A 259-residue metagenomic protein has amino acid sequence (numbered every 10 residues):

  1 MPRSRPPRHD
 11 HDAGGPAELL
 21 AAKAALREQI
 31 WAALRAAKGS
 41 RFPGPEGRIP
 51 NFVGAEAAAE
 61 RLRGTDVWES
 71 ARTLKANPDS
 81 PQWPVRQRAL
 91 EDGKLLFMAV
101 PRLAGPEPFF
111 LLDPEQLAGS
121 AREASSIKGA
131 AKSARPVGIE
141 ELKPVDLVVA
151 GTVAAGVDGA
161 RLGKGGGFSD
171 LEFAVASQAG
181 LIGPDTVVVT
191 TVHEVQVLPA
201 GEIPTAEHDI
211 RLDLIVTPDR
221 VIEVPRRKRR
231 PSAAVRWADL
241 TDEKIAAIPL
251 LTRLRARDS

Functional and structural regions predicted by a protein language model:
P2-E46, G64-T65, D92-L95, P106-S259: Surface-exposed, charge/polar-rich loops and edge strands
E18, A22, P50, G54 (+1 more regions): Short, contiguous, pocket-lining structural segments that sit at or immediately flank catalytic/ligand-binding sites
P50-E69, P81-P84: A short, well-structured juxtamembrane/interface segment
E69-S70, E91: Short, surface-exposed loop and linker segments with low hydrophobicity and enrichment for Pro/Ser/Thr
T73: Phosphate-centric recognition/catalysis
A76-L90, K94-L96, R102: Extended, H/D-rich, highly charged conserved domains that either
